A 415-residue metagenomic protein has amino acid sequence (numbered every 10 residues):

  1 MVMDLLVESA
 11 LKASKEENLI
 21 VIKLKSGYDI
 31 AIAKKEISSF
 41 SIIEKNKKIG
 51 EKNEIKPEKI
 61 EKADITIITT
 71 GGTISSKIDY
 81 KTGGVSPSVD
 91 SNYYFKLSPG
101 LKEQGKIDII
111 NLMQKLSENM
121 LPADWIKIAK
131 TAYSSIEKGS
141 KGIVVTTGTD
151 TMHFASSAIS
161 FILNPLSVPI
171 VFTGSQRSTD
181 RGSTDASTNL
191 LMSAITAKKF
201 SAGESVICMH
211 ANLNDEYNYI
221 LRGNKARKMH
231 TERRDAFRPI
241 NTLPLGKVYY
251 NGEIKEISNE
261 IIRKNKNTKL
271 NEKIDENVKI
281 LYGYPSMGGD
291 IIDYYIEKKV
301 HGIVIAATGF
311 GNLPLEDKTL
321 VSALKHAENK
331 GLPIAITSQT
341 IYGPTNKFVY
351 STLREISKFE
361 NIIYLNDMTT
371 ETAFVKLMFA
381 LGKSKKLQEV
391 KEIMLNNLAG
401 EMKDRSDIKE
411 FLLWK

Functional and structural regions predicted by a protein language model:
M1-P57, F310-K415: C-terminal non-catalytic interaction/assembly regions of soluble proteins
D29-A31, E36-S134: ATP/NTP phosphate-donor binding region
I30-I32, Q176-Y250: Internal gly/pro-rich beta-alpha loop/helix module that stabilizes soluble enzyme cofactors or their anionic handles
I68, D79, D90-S91, F95-L101 (+3 more regions): Accessory alpha-helical/coil subdomains and C-terminal extensions that flank or cap enzyme catalytic cores
I68-T70, V145-T147, V171-G174, V206-A211 (+3 more regions): Short beta-strand segments
E137-M152, K298-N312: Short acidic, glycine-rich surface-loop motifs adjacent to enzyme active sites
V145-V168, L315-A323: Short Gly/Thr/Asp-enriched flexible loops that form oxyanion-binding sites at enzyme active sites
S156-T188, M192-V206, A327-S338: Short, acidic/small-residue loops that bind anionic groups at enzyme active sites
